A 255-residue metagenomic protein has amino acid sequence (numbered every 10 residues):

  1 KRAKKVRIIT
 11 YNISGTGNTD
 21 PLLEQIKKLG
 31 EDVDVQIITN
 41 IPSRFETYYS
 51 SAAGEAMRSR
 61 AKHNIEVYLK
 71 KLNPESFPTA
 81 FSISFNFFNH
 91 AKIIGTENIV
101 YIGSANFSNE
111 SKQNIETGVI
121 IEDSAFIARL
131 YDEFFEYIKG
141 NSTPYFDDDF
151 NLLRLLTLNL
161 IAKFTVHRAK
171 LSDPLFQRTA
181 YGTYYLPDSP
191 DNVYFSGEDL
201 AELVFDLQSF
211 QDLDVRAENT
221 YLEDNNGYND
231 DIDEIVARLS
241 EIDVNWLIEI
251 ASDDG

Functional and structural regions predicted by a protein language model:
K1-K5, K27-K28, K62, K70-K71 (+5 more regions): Context-gated lysine
R2-E75, Y184-G255: Primarily the HKD phosphodiesterase
T10, T16-T19, T39, T47 (+9 more regions): Residue-identity detector for threonine
T16, E31-I99, G103-F135: HKD-type phospholipase D/PLD-like phosphodiesterase module
F45, F77, F81, F85-F88 (+11 more regions): Phenylalanine-focused residue identity feature
Y101-S189: Signature of lipid phosphatidyltransferase scaffolds
